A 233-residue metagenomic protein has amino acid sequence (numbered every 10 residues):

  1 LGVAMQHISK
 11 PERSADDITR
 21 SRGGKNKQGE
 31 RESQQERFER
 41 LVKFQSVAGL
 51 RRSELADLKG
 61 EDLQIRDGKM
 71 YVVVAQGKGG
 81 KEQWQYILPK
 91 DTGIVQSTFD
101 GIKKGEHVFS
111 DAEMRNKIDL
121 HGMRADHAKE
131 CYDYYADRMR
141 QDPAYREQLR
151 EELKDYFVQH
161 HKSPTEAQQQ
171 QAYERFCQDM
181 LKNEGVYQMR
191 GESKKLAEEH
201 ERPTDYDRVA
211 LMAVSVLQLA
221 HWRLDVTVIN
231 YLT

Functional and structural regions predicted by a protein language model:
L1-Q28, Q76: Flexible interdomain linker/hinge and immediately adjacent N-terminus of the catalytic tyrosine-recombinase domain
A15-R52, L196-H200, Y206-M212: Basic, Lys/Arg- and aromatic-enriched nucleic-acid-binding interface segment
R37-F38, L120, R124: Hydrophobic (often cysteine-bearing) scaffold residues that line and stabilize catalytic clefts of nucleotide/cofactor
F44-G68, D225-N230: Short, charged phosphate-coordinating catalytic segments
L55, M123-A136, S215-V216, A220: Short, basic/aromatic-rich helical patch in the C-terminal catalytic core of site-specific tyrosine
D57-I94: Conserved tyrosine-mediated DNA breakage-rejoining catalytic core shared by Y-recombinases
M70-A75, Q188-T233: Short functional hotspots where side chains directly engage DNA or cofactors
Y134-A210: Mixed-charge, low-complexity intrinsically disordered segments
